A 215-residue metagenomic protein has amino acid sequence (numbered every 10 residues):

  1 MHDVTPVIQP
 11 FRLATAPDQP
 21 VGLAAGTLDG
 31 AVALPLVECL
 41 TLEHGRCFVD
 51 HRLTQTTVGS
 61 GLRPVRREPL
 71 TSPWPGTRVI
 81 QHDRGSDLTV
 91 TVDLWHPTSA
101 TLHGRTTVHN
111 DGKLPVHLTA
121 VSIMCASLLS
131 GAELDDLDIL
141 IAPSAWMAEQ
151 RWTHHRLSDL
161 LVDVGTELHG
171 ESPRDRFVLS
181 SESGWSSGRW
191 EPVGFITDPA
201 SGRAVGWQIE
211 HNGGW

Functional and structural regions predicted by a protein language model:
V4-W215: Polysaccharide-binding surfaces and accessory modules of carbohydrate-active proteins
